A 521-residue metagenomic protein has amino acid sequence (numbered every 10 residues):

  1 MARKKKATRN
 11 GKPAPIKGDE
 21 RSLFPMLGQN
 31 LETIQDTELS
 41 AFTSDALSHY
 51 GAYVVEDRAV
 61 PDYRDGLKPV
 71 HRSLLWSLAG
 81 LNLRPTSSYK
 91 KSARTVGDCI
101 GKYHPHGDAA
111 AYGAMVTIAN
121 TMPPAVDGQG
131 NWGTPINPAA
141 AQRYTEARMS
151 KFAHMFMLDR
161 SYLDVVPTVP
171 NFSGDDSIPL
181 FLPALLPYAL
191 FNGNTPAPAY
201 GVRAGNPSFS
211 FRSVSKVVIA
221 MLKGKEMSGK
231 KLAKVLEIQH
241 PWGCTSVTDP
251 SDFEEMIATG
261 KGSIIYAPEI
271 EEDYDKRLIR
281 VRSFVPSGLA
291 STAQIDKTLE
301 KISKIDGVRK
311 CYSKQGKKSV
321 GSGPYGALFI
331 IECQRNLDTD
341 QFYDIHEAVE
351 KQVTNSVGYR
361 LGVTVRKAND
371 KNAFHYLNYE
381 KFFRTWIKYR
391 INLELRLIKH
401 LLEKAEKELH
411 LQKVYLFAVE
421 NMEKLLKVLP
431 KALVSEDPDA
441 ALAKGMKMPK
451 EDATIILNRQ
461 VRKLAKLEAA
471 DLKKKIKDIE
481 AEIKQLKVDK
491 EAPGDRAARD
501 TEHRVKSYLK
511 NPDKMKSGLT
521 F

Functional and structural regions predicted by a protein language model:
A2-E254, A258-T259, G323-P324, L328-I330: Catalytic phosphate-handling regions of large nucleic-acid enzymes and associated NTPases
A2-S22, N30-E32, G193-T195, V202-F521: C-terminal interaction appendages of subunits in large macromolecular complexes
